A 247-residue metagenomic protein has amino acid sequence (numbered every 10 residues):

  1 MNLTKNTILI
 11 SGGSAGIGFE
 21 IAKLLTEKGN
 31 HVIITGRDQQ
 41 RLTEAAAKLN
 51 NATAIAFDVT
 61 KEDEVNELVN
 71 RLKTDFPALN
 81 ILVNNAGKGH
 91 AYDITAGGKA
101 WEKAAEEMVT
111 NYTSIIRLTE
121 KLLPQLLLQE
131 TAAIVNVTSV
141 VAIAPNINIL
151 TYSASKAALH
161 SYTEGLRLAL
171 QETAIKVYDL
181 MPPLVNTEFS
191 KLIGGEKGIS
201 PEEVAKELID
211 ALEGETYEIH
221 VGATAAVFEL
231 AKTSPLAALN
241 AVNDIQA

Functional and structural regions predicted by a protein language model:
T7, G12-G16: Conserved glycine-rich cofactor-binding loop
K28-E44: Conserved glycine-rich Rossmann-like NAD(P)H-binding loop of the short-chain dehydrogenase/reductase
A56-L68: The beta1-alpha1 cofactor-binding region of Rossmann-like NAD(H)/NADP(H)-dependent oxidoreductases
G89-A105, N148-T151: Conserved mid-core segment of classical short-chain dehydrogenase/reductases
T119, S155: Active-site helix of classical SDR
S139: Residue(s) in the substrate-gating loop at a strand-loop-helix junction that position the organic substrate next
D179-L180, T187, K191-L230: C-terminal helical subdomain
